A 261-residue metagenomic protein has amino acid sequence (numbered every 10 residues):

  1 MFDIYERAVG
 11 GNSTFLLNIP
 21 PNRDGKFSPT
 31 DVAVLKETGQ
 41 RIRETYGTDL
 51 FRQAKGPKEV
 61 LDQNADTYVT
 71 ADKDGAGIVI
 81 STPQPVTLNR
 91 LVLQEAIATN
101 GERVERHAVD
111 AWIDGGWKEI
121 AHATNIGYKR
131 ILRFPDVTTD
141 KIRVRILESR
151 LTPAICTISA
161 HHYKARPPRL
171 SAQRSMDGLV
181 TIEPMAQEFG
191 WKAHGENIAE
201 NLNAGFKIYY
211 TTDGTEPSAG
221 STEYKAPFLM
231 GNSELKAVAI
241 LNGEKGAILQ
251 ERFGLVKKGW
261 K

Functional and structural regions predicted by a protein language model:
M1-T14: Catalytic-core region of carbohydrate-active enzymes that cleave or remodel glycosidic bonds
D3-Y5, G77-I80, E95-A98, I131 (+3 more regions): Generic recognition of flexible, low-complexity loop/linker segments
L16-P20: Short acidic/histidine-rich active-site segments
P21-G25: A short, acidic, flexible beta-alpha connecting loop/helix-capping segment that sits on the rim of active
K26, T30-E37, R41, T45 (+2 more regions): Aromatic, loop-rich ligand-recognition surfaces of beta-strand-rich domains
Y163-K261: Short, compositionally stereotyped local motifs that mark structural "simplifiers"
